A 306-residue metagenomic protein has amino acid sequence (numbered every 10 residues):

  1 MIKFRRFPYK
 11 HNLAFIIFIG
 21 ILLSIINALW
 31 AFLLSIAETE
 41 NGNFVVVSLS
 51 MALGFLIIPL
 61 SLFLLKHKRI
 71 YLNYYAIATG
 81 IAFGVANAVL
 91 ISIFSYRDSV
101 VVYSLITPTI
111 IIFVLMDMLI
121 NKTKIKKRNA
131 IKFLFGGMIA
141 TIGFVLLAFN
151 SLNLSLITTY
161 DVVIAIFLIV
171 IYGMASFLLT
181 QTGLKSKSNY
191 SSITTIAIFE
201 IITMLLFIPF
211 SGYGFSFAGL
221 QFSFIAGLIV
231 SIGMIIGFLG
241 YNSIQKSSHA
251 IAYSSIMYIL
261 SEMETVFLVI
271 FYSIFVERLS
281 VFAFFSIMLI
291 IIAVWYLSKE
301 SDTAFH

Functional and structural regions predicted by a protein language model:
M1, R128-S151, V281-S301: Hydrophobic transmembrane alpha-helices of multi-pass small-molecule transport proteins
M1-V46, I81, V85, V89 (+4 more regions): Glycine-/small-residue-enriched transmembrane alpha-helix faces in small-molecule transporters and effluxers
F15-L22, N41-F63, F135-I142, V163 (+1 more regions): Hydrophobic alpha-helical transmembrane segments of multi-pass integral membrane proteins, especially transporters
I17-G20, Y71-I81, K127-A140, D161 (+2 more regions): Cytoplasmic-side transmembrane-helix entry/capping segments in multi-pass membrane proteins
S24, A28, F32, G80 (+8 more regions): Hydrophobic/small/kink-forming positions within alpha-helical transmembrane segments of polytopic membrane proteins
I26-L29, L33, R69-V101, A140-I142 (+2 more regions): Specific transmembrane alpha-helical segments of multi-pass solute transporters/efflux pumps, especially DMT/EamA
L49, A88, V101-P108, G183-F199 (+1 more regions): Helix-helix packing/entry segments at the starts of transmembrane helices
T109-F133, M263-F285: C-terminal transmembrane-helix exit sites in multi-pass transporters
